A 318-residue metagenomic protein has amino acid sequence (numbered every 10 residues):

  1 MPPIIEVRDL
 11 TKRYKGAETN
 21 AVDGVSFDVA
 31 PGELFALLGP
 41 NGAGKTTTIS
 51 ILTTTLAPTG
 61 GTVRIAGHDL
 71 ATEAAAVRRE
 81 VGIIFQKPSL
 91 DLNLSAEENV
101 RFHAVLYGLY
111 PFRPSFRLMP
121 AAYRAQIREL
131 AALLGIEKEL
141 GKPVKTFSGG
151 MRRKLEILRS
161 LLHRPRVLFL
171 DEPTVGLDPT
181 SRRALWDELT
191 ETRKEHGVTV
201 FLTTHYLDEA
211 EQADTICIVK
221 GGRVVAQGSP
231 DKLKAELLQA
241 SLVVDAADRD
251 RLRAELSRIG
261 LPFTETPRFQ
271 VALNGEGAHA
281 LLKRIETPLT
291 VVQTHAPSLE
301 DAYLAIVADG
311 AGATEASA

Functional and structural regions predicted by a protein language model:
G61-D69, V77: Conserved ABC transporter NBD signature motif
R101, V105-G108, P114-E139: Conserved ABC ATPase "signature" region
R164: Conserved catalytic motifs of ABC-family nucleotide-binding domains
L168-D171: Catalytic Walker B motif of ABC-type/P-loop ATPase nucleotide-binding domains
R183-E195: Helical segment within the ABC ATPase nucleotide-binding domain
Q239-G310, A318: Short, charged/small-residue-rich alpha-helical element at the C-terminal edge of ABC transporter nucleotide-binding
